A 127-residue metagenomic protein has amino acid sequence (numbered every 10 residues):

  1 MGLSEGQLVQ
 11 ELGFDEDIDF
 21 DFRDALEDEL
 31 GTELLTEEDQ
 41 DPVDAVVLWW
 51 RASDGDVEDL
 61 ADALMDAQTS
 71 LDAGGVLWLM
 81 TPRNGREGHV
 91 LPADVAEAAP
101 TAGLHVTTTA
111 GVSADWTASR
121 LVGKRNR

Functional and structural regions predicted by a protein language model:
M1-R127: S-adenosyl-L-methionine-dependent methyltransferase catalytic core, i.e., the SAM/SAH-binding region
